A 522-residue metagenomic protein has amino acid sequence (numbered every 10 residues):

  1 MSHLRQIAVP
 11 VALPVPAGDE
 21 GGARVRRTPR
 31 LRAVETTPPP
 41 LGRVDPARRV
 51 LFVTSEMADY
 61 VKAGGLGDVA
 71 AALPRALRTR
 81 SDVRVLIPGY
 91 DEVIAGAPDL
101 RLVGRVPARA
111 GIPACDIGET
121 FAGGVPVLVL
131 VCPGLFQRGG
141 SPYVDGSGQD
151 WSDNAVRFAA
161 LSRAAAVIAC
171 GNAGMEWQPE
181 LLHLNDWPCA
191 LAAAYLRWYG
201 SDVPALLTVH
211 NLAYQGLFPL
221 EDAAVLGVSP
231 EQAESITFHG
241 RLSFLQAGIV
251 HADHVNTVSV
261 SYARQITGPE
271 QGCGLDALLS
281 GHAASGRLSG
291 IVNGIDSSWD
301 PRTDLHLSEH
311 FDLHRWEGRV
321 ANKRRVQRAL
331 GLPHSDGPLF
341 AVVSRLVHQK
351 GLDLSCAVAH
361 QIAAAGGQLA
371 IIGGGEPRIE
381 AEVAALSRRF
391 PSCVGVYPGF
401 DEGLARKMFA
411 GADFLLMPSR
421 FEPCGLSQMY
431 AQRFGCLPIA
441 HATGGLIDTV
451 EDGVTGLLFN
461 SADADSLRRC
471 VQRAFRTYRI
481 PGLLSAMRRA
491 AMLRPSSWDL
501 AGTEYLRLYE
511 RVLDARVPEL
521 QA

Functional and structural regions predicted by a protein language model:
S2-A522: Catalytic cores of nucleotide-sugar-dependent glycosyltransferases that transfer UDP/GDP/TDP-activated
